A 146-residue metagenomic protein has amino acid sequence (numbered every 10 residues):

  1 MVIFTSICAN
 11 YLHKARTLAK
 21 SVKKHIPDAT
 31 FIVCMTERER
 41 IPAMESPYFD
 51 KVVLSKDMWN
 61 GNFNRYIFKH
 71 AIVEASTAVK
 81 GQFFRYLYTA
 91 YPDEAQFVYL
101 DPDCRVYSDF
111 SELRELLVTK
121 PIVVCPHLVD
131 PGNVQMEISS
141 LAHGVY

Functional and structural regions predicted by a protein language model:
M1-Y146: Glycosyltransferase catalytic domains, chiefly GT-A lineage
